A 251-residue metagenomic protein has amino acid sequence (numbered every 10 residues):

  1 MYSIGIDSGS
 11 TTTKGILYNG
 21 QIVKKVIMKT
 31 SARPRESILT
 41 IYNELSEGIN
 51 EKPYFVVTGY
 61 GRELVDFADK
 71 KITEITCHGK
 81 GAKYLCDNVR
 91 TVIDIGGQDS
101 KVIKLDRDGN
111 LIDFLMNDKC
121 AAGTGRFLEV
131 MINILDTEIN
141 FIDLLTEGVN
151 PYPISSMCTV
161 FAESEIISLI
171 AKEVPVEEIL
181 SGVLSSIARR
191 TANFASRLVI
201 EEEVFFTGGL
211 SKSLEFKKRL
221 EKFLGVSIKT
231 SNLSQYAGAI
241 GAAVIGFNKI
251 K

Functional and structural regions predicted by a protein language model:
Y2-E36, T40, L111-C120: Short glycine-rich, Thr/Ser-proximal phosphate-binding strand/loop in the N-terminal lobe of ATP-dependent enzymes
S3-D7, Y54-V56, R90-I93: Short glycine-aspartate micro-motif
K24-T30, E47-T76, I112: Short beta-strand-loop/turn "lid" adjacent to the catalytic site in phosphate-handling enzymes
I41-Y54, T191-E203: Phosphate/pyrophosphate-binding loops at sites that engage ATP/ADP/AMP, CoA/4′-phosphopantetheine, polyphosphate
Y60-G61, A195, I200-F223, S234-G238: Glycine-rich phosphate-binding loops at beta-strand->alpha-helix junctions
R107-I154, C158: Glycine-rich phosphate-binding loop plus the immediately following alpha-helix
G125-E129, S231-K251: Glycine-rich phosphate-binding/hydrolytic loop that grips phosphoryl groups
A162-S196, Q235: Adenine-nucleotide phosphate-binding core of ATP-dependent small-molecule kinases
